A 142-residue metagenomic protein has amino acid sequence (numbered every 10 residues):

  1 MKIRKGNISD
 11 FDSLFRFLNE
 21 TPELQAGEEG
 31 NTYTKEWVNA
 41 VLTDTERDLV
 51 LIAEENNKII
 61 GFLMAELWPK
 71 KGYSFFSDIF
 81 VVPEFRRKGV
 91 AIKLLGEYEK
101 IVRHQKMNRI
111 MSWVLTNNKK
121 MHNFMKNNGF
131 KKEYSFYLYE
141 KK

Functional and structural regions predicted by a protein language model:
M1-S9: Conserved N-terminal entry element of GNAT/NAT acetyltransferase domains
G6, I79-V81, V114: Hydrophobic adenine-recognition pocket in adenosine-nucleotide-binding enzymes
I8-Y73, S77, L95: Acetyl-CoA-dependent GNAT
D48, E133-L138: Short hydrophobic/aromatic beta-strand or adjacent loop that forms the aromatic wall/cage of a ligand/substrate-binding
L67, W113-T116: A cross-domain feature marking catalytic cores of carbohydrate-active enzymes and several ubiquitous metabolic/repair
V81, R87-K100, N123, N127: Conserved acetyl-CoA-binding loop-helix of GNAT-fold acetyltransferases
I92, H104, T116-Y134: Conserved active-site alpha-helix within GNAT-family acetyltransferase domains
V102-V114: Conserved GNAT acetyl-CoA-binding A-motif
